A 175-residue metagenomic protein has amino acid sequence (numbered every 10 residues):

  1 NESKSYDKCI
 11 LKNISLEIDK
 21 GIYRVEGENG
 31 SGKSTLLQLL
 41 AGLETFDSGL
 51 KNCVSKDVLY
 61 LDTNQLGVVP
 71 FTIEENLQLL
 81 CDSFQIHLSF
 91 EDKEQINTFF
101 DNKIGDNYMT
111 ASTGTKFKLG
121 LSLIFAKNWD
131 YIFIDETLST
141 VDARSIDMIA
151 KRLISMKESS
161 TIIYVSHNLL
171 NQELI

Functional and structural regions predicted by a protein language model:
N1-E2, D7-G21, L39, G49: Conserved beta-strand
Y23, S34-L43: Short, conserved post-Walker A segment of ABC-type ATPase nucleotide-binding domains
E26-E28: The feature captures the beta-strand-to-loop junction immediately N-terminal to the Walker
A41-D82: ABC ATPase nucleotide-binding domain signature region
E94-S112, N128: Conserved ABC nucleotide-binding domain
L119-L121: Hydrophobic anchor residue at the start of the ABC signature
E136-T137, D142: Walker B catalytic motif
